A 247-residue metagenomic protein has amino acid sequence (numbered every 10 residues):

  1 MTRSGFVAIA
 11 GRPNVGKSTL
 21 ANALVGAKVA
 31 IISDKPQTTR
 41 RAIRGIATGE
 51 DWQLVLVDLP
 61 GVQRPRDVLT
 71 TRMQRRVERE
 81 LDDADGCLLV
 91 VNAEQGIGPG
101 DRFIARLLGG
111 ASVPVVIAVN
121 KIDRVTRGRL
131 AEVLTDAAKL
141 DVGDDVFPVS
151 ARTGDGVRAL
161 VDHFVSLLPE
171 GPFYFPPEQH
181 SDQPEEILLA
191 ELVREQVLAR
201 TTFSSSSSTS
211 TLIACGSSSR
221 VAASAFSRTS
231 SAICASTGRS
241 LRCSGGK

Functional and structural regions predicted by a protein language model:
M1-C87, V91: Conserved G1/Walker A P-loop phosphate-binding module
M1-F6, P13, S206, R220 (+1 more regions): C-terminal effector/interaction modules appended to NTPase cores
A8, N22, R41, G45 (+10 more regions): Solvent-exposed alpha-helical segments within well-ordered globular domains of core cellular machineries
A27, I46-E50, V62-P65, E80 (+5 more regions): Conserved, well-folded catalytic cores of nucleic-acid-processing and energy-transducing macromolecular machines
L81-F103, S112-L130, R152: Conserved Switch II/interswitch segment of TRAFAC-class P-loop GTPases
V113-V116, D123-S181: Canonical P-loop GTPase G-domain recognition
E178-S206, R220: Long, well-ordered amphipathic alpha-helical subdomains in the mid-to-C-terminal portions of large enzyme subunits
T202-S244: Low-acidity, Ser/Thr- and Arg-rich intrinsically disordered low-complexity segments
